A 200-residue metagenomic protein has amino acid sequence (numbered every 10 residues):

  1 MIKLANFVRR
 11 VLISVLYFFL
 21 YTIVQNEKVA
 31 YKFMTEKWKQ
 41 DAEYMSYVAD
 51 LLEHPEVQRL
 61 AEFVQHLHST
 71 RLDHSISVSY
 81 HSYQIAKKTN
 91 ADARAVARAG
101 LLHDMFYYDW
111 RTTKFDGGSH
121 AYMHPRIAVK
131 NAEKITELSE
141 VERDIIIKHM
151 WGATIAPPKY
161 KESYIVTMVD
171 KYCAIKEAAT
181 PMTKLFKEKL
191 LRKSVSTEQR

Functional and structural regions predicted by a protein language model:
A5-R200: Metal-dependent phosphohydrolase cores
